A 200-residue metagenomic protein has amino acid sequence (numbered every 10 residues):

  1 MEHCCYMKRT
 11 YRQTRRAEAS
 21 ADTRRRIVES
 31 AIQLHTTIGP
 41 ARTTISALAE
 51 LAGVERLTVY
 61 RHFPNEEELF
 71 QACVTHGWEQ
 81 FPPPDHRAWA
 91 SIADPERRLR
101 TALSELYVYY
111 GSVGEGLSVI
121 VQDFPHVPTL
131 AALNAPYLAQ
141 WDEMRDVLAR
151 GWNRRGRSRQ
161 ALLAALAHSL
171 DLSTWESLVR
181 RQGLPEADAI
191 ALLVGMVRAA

Functional and structural regions predicted by a protein language model:
M1-V54, H62-E68: Basic, helix-initiating cap at the start of DNA-binding domains
H35, F70-G77, F124, L133: Alpha-helical DNA-contacting segments of helix-turn-helix folds
I45, V74-P82: Short, basic, alpha-helical segments at the C-terminal edge of helix-turn-helix-like DNA-binding modules
L57: Key DNA-contact positions within bacterial/archaeal DNA-binding proteins
H62-F63, A72, L192: Residues in the recognition helix of alpha-helical DNA-binding motifs
E68, A72, P83-E115, Y137-L138: Hydrophobic alpha-helical connector segments
S104, V108-V121, P128-A164, I190-A200: Amphipathic alpha-helical packing segments from all-alpha helical-bundle domains
L163-L184, R198-A200: Amphipathic C-terminal alpha-helical segment
